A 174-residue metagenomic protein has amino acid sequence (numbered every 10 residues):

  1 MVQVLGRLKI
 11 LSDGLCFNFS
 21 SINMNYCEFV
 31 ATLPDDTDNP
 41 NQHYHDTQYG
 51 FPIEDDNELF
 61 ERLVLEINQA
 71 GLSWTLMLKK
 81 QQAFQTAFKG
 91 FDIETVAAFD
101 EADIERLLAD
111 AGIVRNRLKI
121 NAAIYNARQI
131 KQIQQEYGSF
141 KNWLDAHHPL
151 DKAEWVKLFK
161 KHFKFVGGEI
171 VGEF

Functional and structural regions predicted by a protein language model:
V2-V4, D13: Acidic, Ala/Val/Gly-enriched low-complexity intrinsically disordered segments
I10-S12, A83: Sequence-pattern detector for short linear motifs and compositional/periodic biases rather than a specific fold
S12, S20-S21: Serine residues within intrinsically disordered or low-complexity segments
S12-D13, C27: Intrinsic disorder/low-complexity signal
I22-F174: HhH-family (HhH-GPD) DNA N-glycosylase catalytic core used in base-excision repair
